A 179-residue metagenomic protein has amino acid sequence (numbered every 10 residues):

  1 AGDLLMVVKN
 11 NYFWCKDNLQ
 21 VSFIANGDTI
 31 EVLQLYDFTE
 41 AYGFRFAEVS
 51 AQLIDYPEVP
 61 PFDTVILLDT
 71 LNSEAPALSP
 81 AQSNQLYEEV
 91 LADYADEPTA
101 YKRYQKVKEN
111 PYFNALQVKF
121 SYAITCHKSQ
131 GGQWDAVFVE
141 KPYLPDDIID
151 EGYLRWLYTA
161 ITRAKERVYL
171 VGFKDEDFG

Functional and structural regions predicted by a protein language model:
A1-F178: Core RecA-like ATPase module of SF1/SF2 helicases and allied nucleic-acid translocases
